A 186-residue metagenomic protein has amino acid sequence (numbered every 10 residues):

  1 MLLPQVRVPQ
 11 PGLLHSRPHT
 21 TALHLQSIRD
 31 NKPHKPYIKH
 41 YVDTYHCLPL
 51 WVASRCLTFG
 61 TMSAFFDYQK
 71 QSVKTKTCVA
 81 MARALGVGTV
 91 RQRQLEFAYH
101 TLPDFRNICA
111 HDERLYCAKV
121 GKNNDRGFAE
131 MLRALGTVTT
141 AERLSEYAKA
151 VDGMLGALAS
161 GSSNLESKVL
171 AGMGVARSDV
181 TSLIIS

Functional and structural regions predicted by a protein language model:
M1-S186: Amphipathic alpha-helical interface elements
